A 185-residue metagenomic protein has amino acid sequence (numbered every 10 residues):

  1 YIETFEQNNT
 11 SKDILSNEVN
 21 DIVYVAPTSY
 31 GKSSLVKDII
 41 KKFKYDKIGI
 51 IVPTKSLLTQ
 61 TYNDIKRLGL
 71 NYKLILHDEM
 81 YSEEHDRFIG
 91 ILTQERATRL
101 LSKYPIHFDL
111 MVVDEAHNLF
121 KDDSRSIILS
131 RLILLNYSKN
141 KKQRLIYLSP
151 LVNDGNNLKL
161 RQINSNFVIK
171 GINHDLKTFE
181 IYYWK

Functional and structural regions predicted by a protein language model:
Y1-K185: N-terminal helicase ATP-binding lobe
